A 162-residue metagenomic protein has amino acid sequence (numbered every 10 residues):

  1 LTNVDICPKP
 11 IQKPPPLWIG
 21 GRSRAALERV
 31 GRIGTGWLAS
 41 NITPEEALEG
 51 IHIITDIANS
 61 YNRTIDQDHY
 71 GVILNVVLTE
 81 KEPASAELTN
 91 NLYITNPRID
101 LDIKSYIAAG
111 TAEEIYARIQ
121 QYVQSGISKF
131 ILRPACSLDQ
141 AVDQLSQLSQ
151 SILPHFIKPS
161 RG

Functional and structural regions predicted by a protein language model:
L1-G162: Active-site-adjacent structural elements that line small-molecule/cofactor binding pockets in enzymes
